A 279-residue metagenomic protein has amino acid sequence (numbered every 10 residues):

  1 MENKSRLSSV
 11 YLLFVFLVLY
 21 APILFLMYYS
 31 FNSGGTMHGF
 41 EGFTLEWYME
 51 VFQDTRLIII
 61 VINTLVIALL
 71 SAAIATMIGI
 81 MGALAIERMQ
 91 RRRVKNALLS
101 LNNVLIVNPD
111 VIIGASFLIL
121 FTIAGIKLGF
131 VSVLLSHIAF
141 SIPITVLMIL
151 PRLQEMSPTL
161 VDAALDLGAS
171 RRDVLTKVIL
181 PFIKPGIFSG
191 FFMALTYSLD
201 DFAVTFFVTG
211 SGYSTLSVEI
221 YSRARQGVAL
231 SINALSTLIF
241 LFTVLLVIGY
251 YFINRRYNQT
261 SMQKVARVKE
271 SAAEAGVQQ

Functional and structural regions predicted by a protein language model:
E2, G35, W47-R56, L199-Y257 (+1 more regions): Interhelical loop and adjacent transmembrane-helix boundary motif in polytopic membrane transport permeases
E2-Y11, I86, Q90, L150-V161 (+3 more regions): C-terminal transmembrane helix and the adjacent membrane-cytosol boundary/short C-terminal tail of inner/organellar
S5-L12, M81-F117, V161: Cytoplasmic-entry segments and transmembrane alpha-helices of multi-pass inner-membrane transporters
Y11, F16-I23, V146-I149, M156-P158 (+1 more regions): Transmembrane alpha-helices
A21-G35, G114-G125, F192-Y197, T209 (+3 more regions): A structural signal for multi-pass alpha-helical bundles of membrane permease subunits that mediate small-molecule
A21-T55, T209-S211, K264: Short membrane-interfacial helix/loop motifs at transmembrane-helix boundaries
L45, V111-S141, R172, T209-S211: Membrane-interfacial helix termini and adjacent extracytoplasmic/periplasmic loops of multi-pass transporters
T55-I86: Transmembrane alpha-helix signature in integral membrane proteins
